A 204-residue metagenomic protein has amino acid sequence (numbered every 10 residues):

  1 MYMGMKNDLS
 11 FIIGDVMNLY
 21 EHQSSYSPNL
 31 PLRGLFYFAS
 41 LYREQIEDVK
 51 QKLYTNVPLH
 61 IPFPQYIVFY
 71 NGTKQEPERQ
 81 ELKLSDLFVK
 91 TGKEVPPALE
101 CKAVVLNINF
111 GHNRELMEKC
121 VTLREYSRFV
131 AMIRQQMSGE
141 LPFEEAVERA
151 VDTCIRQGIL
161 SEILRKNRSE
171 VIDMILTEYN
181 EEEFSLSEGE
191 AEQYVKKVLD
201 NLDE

Functional and structural regions predicted by a protein language model:
M1-L116: Accessory alpha/beta interaction modules
G14-S24, L106, V130-E204: Short, charged alpha-helical interaction segments and adjacent helix-coil junctions
R33-S40, R128, M132, R149: Long, highly charged amphipathic alpha-helices
K52-P58, L123-Y126, Q135-M137: Short acidic/polar alpha-helix capping motifs at helix-coil junctions
N113-E125: A cross-taxonomic marker for long C-terminal extensions/tails that follow the last structured domain
